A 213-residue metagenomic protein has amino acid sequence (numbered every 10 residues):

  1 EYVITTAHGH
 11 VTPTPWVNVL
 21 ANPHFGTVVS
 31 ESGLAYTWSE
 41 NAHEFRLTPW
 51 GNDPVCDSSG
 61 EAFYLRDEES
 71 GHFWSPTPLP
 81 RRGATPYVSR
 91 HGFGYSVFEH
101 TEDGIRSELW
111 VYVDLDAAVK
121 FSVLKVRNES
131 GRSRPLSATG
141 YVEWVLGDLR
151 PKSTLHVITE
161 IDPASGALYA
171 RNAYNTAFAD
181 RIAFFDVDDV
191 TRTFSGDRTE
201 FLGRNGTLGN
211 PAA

Functional and structural regions predicted by a protein language model:
E1-A213: Anionic coordination/interaction segments
